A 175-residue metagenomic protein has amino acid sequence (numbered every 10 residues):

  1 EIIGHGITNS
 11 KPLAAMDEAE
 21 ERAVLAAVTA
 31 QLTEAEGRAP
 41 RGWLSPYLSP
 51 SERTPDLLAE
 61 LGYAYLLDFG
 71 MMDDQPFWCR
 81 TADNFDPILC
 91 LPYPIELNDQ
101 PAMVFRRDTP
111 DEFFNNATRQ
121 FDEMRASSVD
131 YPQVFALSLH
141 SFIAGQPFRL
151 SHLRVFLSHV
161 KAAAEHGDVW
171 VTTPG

Functional and structural regions predicted by a protein language model:
G6-V24: Glycine-rich phosphate-binding "P-loop"
T8-L13, L97-D99, S141-A144: A short, flexible beta-alpha/helix-coil linker loop
A14-A19, V104-F105, P147-L150: Short, solvent-exposed loop/turn segments at secondary-structure boundaries
A23-L32: An active-site-proximal "capping" alpha-helix that borders the catalytic cofactor pocket
T33-E34, R38-Y131: Active-site-adjacent pocket scaffolds in enzyme catalytic domains
Y65, T118-G175: C-terminal domain-boundary segment and adjacent tail
